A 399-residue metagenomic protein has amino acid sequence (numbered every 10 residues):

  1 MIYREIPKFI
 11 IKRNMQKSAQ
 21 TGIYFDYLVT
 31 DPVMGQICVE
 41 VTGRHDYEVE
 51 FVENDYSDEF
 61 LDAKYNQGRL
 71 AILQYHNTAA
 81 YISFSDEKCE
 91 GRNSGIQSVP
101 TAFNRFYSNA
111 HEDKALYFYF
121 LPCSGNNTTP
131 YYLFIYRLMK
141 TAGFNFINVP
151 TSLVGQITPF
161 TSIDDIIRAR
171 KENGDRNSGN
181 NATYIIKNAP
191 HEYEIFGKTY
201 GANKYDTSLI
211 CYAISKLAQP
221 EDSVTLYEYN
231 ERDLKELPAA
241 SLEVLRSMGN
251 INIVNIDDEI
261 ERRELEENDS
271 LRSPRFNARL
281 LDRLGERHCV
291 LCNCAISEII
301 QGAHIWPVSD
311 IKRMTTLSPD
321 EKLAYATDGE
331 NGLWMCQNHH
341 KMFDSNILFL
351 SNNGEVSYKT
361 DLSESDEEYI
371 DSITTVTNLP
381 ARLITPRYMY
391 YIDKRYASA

Functional and structural regions predicted by a protein language model:
M1-A19, Y27: Intrinsically disordered, low-structural-confidence terminal and linker regions
G22-N277, C294-I299, A399: A boundary/linker detector
E261, L265-N268, R275, D282-E286 (+2 more regions): A detector for short metal-coordination/catalytic motifs
C289: The canonical Cys-X-X-Cys-His
G302-I305: Histidine-centered catalytic micro-motifs used for acid/base chemistry in nuclease and nucleotide-processing active
